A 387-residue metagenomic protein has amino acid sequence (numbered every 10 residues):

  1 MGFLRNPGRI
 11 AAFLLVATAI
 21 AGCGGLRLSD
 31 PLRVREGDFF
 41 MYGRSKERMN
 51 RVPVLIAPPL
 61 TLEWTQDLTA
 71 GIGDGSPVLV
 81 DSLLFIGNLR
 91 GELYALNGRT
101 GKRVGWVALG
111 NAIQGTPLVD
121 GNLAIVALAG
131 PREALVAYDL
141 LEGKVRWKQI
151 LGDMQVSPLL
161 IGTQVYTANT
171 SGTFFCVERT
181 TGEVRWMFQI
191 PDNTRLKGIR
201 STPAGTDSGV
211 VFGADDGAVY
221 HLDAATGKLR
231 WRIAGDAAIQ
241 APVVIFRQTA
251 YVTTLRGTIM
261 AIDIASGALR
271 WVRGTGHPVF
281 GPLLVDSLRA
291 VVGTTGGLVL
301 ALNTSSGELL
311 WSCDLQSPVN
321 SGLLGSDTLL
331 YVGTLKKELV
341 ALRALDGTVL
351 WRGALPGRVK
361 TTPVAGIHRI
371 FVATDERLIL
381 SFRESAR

Functional and structural regions predicted by a protein language model:
G2-A12: Bacterial N-terminal signal peptides that target proteins for export
L26-E36, G43, P58-P59, W64-V78 (+13 more regions): Extracytoplasmic beta-rich repeat domains
G43, N88-L89, A127-P131, A168-G172 (+6 more regions): Beta-strand C-termini and the immediately following turn/loop, strongest in propeller blades
N97-T100, D139-E142, E178-G182, D223-T226 (+4 more regions): Short loop/turn segments that connect beta-strands within beta-propeller blades
